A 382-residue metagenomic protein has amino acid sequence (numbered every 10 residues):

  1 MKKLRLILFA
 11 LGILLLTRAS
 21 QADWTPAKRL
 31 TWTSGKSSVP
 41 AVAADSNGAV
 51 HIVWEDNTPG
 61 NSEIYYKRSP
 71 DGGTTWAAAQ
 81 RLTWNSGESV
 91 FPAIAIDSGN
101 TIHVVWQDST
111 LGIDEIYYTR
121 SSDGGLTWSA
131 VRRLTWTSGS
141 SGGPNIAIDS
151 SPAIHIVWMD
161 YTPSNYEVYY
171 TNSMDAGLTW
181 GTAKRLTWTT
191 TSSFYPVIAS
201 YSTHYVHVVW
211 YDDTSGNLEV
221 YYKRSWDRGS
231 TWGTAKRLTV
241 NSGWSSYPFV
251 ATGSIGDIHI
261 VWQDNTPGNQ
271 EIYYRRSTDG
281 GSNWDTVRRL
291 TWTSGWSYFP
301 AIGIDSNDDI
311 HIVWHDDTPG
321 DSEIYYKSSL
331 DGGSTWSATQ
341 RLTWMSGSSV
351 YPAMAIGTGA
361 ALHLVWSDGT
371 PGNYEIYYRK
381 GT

Functional and structural regions predicted by a protein language model:
M1-L8: Bacterial N-terminal signal peptides that target proteins for export
F9-L16: Bacterial N-terminal signal peptides
S20-T382: Extracellular, repeat-based ectodomains that mediate carbohydrate processing or recognition
